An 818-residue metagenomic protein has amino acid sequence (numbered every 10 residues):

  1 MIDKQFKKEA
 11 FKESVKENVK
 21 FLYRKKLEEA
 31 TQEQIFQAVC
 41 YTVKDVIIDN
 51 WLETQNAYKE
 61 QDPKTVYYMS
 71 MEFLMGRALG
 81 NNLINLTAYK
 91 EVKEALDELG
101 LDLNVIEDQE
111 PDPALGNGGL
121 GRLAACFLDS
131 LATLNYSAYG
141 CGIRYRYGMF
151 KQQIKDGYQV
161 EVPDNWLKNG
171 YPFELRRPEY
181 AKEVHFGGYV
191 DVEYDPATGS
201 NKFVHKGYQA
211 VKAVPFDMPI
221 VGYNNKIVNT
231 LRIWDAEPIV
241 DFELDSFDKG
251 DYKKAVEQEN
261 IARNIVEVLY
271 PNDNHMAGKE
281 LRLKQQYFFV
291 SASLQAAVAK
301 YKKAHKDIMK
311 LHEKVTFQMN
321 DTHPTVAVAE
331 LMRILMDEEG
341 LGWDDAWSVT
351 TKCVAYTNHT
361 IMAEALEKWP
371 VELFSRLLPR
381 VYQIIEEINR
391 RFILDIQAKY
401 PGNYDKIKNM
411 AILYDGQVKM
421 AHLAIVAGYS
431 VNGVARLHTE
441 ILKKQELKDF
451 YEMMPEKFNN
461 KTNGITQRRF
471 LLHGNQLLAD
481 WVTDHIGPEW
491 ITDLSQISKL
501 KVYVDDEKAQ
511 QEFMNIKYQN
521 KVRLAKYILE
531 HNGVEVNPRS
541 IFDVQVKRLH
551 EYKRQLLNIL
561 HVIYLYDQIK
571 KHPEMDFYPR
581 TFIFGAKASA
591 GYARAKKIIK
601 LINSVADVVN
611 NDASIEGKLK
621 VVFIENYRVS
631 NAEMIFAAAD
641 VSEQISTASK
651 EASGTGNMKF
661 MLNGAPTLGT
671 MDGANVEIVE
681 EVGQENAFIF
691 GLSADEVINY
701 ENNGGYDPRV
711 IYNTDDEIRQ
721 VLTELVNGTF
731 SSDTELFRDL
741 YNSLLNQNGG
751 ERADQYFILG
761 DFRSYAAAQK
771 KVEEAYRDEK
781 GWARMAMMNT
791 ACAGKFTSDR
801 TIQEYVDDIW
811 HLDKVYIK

Functional and structural regions predicted by a protein language model:
M1-K818: A conserved ligand/cofactor-binding region detector
